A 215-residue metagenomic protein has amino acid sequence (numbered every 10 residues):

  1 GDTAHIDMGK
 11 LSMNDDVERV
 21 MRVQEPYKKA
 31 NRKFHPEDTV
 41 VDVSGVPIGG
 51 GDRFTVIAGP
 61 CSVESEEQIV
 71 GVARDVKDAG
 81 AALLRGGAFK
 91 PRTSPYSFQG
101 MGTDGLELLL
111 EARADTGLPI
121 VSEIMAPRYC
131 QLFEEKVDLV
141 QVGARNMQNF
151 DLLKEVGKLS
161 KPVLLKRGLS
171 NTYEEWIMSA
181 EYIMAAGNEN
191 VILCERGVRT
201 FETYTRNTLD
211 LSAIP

Functional and structural regions predicted by a protein language model:
G1, R53-G71, S94-G100, P119-E123 (+2 more regions): Active-site mouth loops of central-metabolism enzymes
G1-I57: Non-catalytic terminal accessory/regulatory regions of metabolic enzymes
L11, G59, V76, L84 (+2 more regions): Conserved, mostly hydrophobic/aromatic
V43, G49, L159-P215: Catalytic alpha/beta core domains of metabolic enzymes, predominantly
G80, L132-Q141, G157-V163, M184-N190: Glycine-enriched alpha-helix->loop->beta-strand junction motifs that scaffold or abut catalytic
R85-D104: Glycine-rich, proline-tolerant flexible connector loops at the mouths of alpha/beta enzymes
F98-S122, E155-P162, S212-P215: Alpha-helix-loop-beta-strand connector modules within alpha/beta enzyme cores
M101, G117-Y129, D138-N149, P162-Y173 (+1 more regions): Catalytic beta/alpha-barrel core
